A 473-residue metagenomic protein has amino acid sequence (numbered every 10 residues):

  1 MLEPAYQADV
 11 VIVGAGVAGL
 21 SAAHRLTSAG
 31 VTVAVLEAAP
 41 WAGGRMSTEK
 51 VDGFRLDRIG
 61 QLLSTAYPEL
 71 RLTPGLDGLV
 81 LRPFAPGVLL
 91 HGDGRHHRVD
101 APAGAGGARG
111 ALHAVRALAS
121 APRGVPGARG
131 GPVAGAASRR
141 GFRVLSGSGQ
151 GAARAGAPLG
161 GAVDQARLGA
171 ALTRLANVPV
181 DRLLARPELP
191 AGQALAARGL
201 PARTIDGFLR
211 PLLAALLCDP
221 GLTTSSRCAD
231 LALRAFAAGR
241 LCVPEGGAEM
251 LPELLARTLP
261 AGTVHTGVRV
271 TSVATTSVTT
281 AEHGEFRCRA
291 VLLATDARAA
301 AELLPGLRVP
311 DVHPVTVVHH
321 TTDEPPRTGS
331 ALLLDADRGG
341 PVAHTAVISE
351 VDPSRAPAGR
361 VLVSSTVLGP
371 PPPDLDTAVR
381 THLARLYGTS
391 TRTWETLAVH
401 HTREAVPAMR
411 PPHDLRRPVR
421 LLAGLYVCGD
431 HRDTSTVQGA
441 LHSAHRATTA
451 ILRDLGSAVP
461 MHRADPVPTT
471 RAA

Functional and structural regions predicted by a protein language model:
L2-E3, D100-A105, R109, P353-A473: Conserved flavin/dinucleotide-binding core of flavoenzymes
L2-V35: N-terminal Rossmann-like FAD-binding beta1-loop-alpha1 element of flavoenzymes
L2-Y6, G92, T271-L386, P468-A473: Mid-domain catalytic core of redox enzymes that form a hydrophobic substrate pocket/lid adjacent to a catalytic redox
T27-V51: Glycine-rich FAD pyrophosphate-binding loop
S47-A66, L175-P179: Glycine-rich active-site loop/strand segments that organize a redox cofactor
Q61-P68, L183-L189, Q193, R198 (+2 more regions): Short beta-strand to alpha-helix junction loop
L70-R71, V80-G221: Mobile amphipathic helical/loop "lid" adjacent to a hydrophobic cofactor/ligand pocket
C228-A290: Helical element adjacent to the flavin cofactor pocket in flavoenzyme catalytic cores
